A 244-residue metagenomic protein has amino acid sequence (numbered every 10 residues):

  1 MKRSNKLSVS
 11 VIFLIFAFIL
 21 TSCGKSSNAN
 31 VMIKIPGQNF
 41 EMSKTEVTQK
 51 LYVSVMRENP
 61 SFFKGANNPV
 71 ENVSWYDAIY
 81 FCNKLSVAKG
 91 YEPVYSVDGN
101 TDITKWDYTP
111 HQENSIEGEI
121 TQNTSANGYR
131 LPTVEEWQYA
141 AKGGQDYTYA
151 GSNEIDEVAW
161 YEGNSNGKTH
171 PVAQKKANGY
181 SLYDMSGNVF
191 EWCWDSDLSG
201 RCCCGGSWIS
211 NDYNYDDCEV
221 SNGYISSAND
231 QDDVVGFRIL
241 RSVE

Functional and structural regions predicted by a protein language model:
K2-V11: Bacterial N-terminal signal peptides that target proteins for export
I12-F18: Hydrophobic helical h-region of N-terminal Sec-dependent signal peptides in bacterial secretory/periplasmic proteins
T21-S22: C-terminal motif of bacterial Sec signal peptides marking the signal peptidase cleavage site
S27-S61, A66-V87, A140, G187: A short glycine-rich, aromatic-capped structural motif
E41-S43, A173, C193, R238-L240: Residues within well-ordered beta-strands of beta-sheet-rich folds
W75, I79-Y80, K84-Y224, A228-D233: Functional-site microenvironments in short loops/helix caps that host divalent-cation chemistry
D233-E244: Short, structured beta-strand segments at or near domain termini in extracellular proteins/domains
